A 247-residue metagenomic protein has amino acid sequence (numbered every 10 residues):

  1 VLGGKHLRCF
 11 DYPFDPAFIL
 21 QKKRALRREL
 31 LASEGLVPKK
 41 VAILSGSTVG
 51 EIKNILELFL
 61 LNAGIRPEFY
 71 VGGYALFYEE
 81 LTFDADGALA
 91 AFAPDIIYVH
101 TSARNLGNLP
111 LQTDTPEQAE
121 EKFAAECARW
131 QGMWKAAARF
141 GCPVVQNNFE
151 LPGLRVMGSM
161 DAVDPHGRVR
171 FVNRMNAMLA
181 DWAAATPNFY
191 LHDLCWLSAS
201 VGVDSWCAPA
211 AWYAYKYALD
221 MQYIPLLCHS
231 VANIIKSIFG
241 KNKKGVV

Functional and structural regions predicted by a protein language model:
V1-V247: Extracellular glycan-modifying ectodomains
